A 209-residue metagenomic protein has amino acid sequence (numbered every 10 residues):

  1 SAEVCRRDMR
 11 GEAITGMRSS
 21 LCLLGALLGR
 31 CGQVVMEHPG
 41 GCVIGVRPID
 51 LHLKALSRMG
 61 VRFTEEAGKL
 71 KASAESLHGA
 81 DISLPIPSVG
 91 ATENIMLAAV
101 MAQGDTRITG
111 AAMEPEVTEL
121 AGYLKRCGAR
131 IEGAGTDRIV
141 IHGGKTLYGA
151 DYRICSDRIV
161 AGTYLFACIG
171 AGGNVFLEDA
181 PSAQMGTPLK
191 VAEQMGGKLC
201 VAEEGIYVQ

Functional and structural regions predicted by a protein language model:
S1-Q209: Short, structured segments at the rim of ligand-binding sites
